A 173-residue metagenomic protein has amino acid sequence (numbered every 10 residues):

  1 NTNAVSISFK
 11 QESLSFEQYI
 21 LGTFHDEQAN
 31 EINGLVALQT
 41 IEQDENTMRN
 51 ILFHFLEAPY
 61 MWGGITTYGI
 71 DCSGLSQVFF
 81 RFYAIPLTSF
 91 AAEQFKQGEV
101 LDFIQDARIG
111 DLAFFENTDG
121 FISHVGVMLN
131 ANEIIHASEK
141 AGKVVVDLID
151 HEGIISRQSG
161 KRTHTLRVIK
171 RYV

Functional and structural regions predicted by a protein language model:
A4-S15, F95-F103: Short alpha-helix capping/helix-loop boundary micro-motifs
Q11, S15-Q28, I109-D111: Loop/turn positions that initiate beta-strands
F24-M61, F82-Y83: A short mid-domain helix/strand-loop element embedded in enzyme catalytic domains that forms or borders the active-site
P59-I109: Catalytic cysteine-centered active-site loop
L101, L129-V173: Aromatic- and glycine-rich peptidoglycan recognition patches
D106-G120: Hydrophobic/aromatic-rich core segments of domains that either
H124-M128: Short beta-strand-centered aromatic/proline hotspots
